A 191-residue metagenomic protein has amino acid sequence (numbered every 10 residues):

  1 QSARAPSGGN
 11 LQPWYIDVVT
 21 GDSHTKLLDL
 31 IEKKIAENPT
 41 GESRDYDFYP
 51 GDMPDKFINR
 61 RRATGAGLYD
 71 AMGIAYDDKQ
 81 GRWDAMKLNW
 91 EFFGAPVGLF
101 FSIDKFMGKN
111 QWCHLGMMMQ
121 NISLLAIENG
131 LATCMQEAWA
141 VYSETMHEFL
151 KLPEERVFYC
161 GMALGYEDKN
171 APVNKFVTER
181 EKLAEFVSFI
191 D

Functional and structural regions predicted by a protein language model:
Q1-D191: Acidic, surface-exposed loops and disordered segments
